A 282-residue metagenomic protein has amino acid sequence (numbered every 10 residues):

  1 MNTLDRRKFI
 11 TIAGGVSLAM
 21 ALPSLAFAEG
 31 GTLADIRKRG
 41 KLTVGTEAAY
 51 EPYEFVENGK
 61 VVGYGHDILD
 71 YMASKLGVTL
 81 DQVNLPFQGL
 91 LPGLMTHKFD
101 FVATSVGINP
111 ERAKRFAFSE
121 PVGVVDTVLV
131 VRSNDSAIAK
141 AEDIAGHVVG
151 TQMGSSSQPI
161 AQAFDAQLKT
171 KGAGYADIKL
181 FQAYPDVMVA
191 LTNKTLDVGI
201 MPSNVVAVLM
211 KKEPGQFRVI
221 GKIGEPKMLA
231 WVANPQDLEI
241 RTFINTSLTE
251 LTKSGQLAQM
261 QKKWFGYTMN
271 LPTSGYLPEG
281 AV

Functional and structural regions predicted by a protein language model:
M1-S17: N-terminal secretory signal peptides and thylakoid transit peptides that target proteins across membranes
G30-S105, I244: Extracytoplasmic small-molecule ligand-binding "clamshell" domains of the periplasmic binding protein/Venus flytrap
A48, V124-V131, K211-N245, Y267-V282: Periplasmic-binding protein-like
D67-K75, D135, E142-D143, H147-S155 (+1 more regions): Extended ligand-binding regions for polar small-molecule ligands
L69-L76, S157-L180, M210-K212: Ligand-binding cleft/hinge of the Venus flytrap
S74, T79-D143: Acidic, polar ligand-binding/catalytic clefts
V83-N84, Q88-F101, R115-A117, E142-A145 (+3 more regions): Short helices/loops that flank or line small-molecule/ion binding pockets
G89, V106-K114, I160-Q167, T192-E225: A ligand-binding cleft/hinge motif common to bilobed small-molecule-binding domains
